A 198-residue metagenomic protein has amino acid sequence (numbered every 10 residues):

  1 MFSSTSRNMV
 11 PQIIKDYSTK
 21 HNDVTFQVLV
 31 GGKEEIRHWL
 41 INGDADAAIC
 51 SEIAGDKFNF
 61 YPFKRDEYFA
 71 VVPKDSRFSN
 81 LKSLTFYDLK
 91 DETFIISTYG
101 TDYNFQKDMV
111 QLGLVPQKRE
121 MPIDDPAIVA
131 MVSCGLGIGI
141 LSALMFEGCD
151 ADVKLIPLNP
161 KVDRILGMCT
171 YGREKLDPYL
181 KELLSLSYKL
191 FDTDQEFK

Functional and structural regions predicted by a protein language model:
M1-G55, P122: Central regulatory/effector-binding core of bacterial HTH transcription factors
S4, G31, Y99-G100, R173-E174: Short, surface-exposed acidic/glycine-rich loop or hinge patches that mediate macromolecular interfaces
M9, F86, I156-F197: A late-sequence structural motif
V28, A47-I49, F60, A70-V71 (+5 more regions): Generic preference for hydrophobic
G32-D44, S51, G100-K154: Hydrophobic hinge/microswitch elements
D56-E67, L81, A127-K175: Beta-alpha-beta core module
F58-Y68, V72-F94, P178: Flexible hinge/capping segments at coil-to-helix
E92-L114, L176-L184, D194: Secondary-structure junction motif
